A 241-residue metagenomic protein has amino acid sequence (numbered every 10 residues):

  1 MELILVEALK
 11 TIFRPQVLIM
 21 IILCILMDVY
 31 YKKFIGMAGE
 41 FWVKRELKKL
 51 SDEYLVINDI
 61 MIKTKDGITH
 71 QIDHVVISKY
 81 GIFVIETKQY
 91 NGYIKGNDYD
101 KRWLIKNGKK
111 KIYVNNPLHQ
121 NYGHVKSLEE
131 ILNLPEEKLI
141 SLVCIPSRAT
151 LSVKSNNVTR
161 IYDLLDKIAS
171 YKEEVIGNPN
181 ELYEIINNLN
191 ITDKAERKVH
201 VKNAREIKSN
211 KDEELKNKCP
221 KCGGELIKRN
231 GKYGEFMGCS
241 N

Functional and structural regions predicted by a protein language model:
M1-H70, I77-I82, Y93-G96, N107-N241: Surface-exposed interaction regions that form or flank ligand-binding interfaces
K88-N91: Short glycine-enriched loops at secondary-structure junctions
D100-K106: Acidic/polar active-site rim loop that often engages polyanionic ligands
